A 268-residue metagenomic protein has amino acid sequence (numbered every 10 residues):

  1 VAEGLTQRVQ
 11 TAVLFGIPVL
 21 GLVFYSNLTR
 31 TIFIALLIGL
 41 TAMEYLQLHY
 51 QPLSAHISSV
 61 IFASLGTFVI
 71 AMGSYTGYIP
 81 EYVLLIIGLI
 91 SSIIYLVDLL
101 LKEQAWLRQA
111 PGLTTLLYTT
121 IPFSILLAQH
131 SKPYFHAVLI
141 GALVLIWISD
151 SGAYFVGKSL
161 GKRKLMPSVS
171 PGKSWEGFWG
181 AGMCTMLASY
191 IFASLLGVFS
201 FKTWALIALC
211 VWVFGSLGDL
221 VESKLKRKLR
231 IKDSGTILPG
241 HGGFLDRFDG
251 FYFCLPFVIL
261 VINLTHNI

Functional and structural regions predicted by a protein language model:
V1-S174, F178-C210: Membrane-embedded alpha-helical bundles of polytopic integral membrane proteins
L14, Y118, G235, Y252-F253: Hydrophobic alpha-helical transmembrane segments of integral membrane proteins, especially lipid-exposed positions
K158-S159, K226-K228: Re-entrant/interfacial helical elements at transmembrane boundaries that shape and gate the permeation pathway
K228-G250: Interfacial loop-to-transmembrane junctions
L260-I268: Juxtamembrane boundary at the C-terminal end of a transmembrane helix
